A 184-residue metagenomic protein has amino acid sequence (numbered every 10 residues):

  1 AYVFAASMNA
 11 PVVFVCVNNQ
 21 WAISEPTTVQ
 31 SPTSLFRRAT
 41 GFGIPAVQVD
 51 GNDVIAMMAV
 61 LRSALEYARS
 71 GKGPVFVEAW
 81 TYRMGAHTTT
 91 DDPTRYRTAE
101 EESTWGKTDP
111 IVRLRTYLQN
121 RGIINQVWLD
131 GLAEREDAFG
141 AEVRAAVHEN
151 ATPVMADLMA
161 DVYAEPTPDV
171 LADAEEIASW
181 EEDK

Functional and structural regions predicted by a protein language model:
A1-E149: Glycine-rich ThDP/TPP pyrophosphate-binding loop and its adjacent helix/strand module within ThDP-dependent enzymes
E142, H148-K184: C-terminal intrinsically disordered, low-complexity extensions immediately downstream of enzyme catalytic cores
